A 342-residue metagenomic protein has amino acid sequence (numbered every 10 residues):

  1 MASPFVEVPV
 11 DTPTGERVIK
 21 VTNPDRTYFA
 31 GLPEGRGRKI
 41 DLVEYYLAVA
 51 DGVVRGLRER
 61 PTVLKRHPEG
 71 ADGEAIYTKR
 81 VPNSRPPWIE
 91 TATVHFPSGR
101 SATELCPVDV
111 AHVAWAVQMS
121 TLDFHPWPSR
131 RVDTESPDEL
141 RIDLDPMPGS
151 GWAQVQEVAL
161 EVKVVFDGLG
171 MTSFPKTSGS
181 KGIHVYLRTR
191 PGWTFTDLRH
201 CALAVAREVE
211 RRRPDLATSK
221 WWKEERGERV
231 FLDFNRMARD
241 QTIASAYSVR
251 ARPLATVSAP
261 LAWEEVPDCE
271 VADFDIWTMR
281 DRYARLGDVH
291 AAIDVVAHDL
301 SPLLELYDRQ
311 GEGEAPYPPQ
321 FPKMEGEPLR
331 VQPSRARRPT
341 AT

Functional and structural regions predicted by a protein language model:
M1-E44, D51-V54, R58, S101 (+3 more regions): C-terminal accessory nucleic-acid interaction domains of nucleic acid-metabolism proteins
V18, P61-V63, E74, T172 (+2 more regions): Beta-sheet entry/capping signal
R60-A92: Polyanion/phosphate-binding surface patch
L64-H67, S173-G179, K220-E224: Short beta-strand
I76, S84-W115: Class II aminoacyl-tRNA synthetase-like tRNA-binding/catalytic domains
L105-S178, T189-D197, T342: Signature for HUH/AEP ssDNA processing cores
H184-R190, F231-F234: A short beta-strand motif that forms the metal-chelation/ATP-contact edge of phosphoryl-transfer active sites
